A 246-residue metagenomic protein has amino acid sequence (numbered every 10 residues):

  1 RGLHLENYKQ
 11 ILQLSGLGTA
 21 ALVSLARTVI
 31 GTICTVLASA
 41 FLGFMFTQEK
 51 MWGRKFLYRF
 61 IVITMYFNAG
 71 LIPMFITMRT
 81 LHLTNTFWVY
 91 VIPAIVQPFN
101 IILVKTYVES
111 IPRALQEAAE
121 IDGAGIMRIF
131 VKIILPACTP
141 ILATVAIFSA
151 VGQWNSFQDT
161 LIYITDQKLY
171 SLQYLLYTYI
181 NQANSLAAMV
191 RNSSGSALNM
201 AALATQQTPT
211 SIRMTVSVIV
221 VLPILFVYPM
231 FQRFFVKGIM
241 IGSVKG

Functional and structural regions predicted by a protein language model:
R1-G246: A hydrophobic, multi-pass inner-membrane permease signature
